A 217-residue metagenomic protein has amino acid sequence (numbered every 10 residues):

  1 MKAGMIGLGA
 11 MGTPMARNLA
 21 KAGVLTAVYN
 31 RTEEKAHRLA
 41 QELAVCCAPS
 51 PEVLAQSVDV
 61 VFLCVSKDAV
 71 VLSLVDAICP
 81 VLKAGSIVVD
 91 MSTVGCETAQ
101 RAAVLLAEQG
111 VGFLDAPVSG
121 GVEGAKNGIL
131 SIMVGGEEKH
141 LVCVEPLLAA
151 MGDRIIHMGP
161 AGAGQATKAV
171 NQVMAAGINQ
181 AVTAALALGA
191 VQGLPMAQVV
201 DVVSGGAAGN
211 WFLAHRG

Functional and structural regions predicted by a protein language model:
M1-L63, V122: NAD(P)+-binding Rossmann beta1-loop-alpha1 motif at the extreme N-terminus of oxidoreductases
A3, T93-V173: Rossmann-fold dinucleotide-binding core
T26, C47, G112-L114, I155 (+1 more regions): Hydrophobic beta-strand scaffold residues
P51-G112: Rossmann-fold NAD(P) dinucleotide-binding segment
A163-G217: Helical "substrate-binding/catalytic lid" subdomain of Rossmann-like NAD(P)-dependent dehydrogenases/reductases
